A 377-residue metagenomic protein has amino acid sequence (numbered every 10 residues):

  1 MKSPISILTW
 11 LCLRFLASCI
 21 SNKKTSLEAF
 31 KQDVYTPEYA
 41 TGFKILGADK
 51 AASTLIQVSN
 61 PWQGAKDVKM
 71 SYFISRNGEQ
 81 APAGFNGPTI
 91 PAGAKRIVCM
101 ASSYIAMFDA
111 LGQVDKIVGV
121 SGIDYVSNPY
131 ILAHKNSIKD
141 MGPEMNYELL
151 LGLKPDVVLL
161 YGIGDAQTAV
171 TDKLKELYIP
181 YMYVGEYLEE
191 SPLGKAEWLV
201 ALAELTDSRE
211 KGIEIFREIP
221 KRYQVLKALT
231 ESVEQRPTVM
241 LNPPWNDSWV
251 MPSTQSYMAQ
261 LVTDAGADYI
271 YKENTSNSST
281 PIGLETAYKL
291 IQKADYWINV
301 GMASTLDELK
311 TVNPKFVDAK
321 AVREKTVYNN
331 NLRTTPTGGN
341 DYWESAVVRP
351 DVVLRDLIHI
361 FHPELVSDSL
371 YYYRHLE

Functional and structural regions predicted by a protein language model:
M1-T25, L357: Bacterial Sec-dependent N-terminal signal peptides
C19-S103, K211-V239, L306-D307, I360 (+1 more regions): Bacterial Sec-exported substrate-binding components of ABC uptake systems
T54, N60-G152, V157-I163: A short, structured surface patch at a secondary-structure boundary
T89-I90, N146, D156-V158, I163 (+3 more regions): Extracytoplasmic substrate-binding proteins
K95, V114-I117, K154-D156, L177-P180 (+5 more regions): Loop/turn elements at helix/coil->beta-strand transitions in domains of secreted/extracellular proteins
V114-I117, D172-V184, L309-Y328: A short, gly/pro- and small-residue-rich
K221, L226-N313: Flexible, glycine-rich surface segments
Y271, N277-E364: C-terminal soluble interaction/assembly domains
